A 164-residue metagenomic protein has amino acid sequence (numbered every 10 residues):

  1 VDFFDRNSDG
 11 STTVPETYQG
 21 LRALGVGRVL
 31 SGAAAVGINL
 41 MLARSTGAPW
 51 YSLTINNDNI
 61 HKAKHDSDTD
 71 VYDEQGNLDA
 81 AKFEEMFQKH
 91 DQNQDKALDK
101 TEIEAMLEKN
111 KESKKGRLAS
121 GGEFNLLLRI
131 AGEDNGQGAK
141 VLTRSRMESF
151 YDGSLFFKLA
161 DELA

Functional and structural regions predicted by a protein language model:
V1, G76-A80: Short, 15-30-residue, compositionally biased linear elements with alpha-helical propensity or flexible coil
F3, S11-V26, N39, Y51-T69 (+3 more regions): Amphipathic regulatory helices of Ca2+-sensor modules
F3-N7, K89-N93, G132-G136: Acidic, divalent-cation-chelating loop motifs in proteins
S8-G10, G76, D95-L98, Q137-K140: Acidic, glycine-anchored loop motifs typical of Ca2+
L24, R28-L53, A81, K109-N110 (+2 more regions): Alpha-helical membrane-targeting segments
T69-G76: Short, intrinsically disordered linker segments that flank or connect zinc-binding domains
G121-A164: C-terminal interaction modules of eukaryotic adaptor/scaffold proteins
